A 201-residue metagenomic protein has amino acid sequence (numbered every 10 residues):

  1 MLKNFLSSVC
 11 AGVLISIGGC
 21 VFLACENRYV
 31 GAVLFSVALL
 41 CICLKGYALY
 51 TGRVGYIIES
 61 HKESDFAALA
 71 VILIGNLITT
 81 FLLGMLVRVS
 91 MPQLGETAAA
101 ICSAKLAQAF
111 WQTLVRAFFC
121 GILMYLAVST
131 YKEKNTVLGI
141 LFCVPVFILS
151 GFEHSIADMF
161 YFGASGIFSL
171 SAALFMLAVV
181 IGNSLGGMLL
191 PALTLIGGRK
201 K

Functional and structural regions predicted by a protein language model:
M1-K201: Alpha-helical transmembrane segments and their helix-helix packing motifs
